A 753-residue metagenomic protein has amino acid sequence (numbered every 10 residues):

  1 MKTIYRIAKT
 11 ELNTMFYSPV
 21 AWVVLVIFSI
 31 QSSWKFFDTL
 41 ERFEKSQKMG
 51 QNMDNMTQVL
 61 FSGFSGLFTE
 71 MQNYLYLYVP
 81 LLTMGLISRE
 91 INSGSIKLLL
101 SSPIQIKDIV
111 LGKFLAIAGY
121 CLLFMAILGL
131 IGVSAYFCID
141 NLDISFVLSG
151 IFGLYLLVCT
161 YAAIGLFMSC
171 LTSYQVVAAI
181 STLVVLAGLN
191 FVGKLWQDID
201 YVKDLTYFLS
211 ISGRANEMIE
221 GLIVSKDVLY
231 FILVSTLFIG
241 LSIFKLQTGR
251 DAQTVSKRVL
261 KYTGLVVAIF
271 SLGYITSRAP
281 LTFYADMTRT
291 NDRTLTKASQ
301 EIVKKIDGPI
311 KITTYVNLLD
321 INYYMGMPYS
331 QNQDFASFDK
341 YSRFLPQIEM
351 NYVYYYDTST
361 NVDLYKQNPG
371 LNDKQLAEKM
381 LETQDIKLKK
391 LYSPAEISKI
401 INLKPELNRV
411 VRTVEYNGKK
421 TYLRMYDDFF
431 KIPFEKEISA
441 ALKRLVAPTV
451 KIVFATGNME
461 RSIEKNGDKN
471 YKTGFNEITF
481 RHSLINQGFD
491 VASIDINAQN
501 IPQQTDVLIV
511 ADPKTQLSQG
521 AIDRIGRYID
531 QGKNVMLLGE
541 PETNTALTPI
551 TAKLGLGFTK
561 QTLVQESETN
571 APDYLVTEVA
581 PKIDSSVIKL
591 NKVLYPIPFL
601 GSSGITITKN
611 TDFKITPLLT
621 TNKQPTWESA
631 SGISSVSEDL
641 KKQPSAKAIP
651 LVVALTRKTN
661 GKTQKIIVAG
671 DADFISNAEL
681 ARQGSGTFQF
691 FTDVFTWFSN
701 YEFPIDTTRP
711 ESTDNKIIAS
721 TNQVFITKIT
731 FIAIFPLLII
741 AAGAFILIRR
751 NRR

Functional and structural regions predicted by a protein language model:
M1-Y78, L82, Q247, D251: Hydrophobic alpha-helical transmembrane segments
V20-I30, Q175-N190: Pore- or pathway-lining transmembrane helices of multi-pass membrane proteins that form conduits for solutes/ions
W34-F37, N55-Q72, L111-T172: Secretory targeting signals
T39-S62, A178-A252, L618, I633: Terminal transmembrane helical anchor/hairpin motif
P80-L100, F114: Transmembrane helix boundary and interhelical loop/hinge segments in multi-pass membrane proteins
A252-P280, D286-K311, E435-K451, M459 (+1 more regions): Extracellular ligand-binding/catalytic regions of CAZymes and related secreted enzymes and adhesion modules
R278-Y416, Y422-K431, E435-A441, T449-N500 (+2 more regions): Juxtamembrane extramembrane loops of integral membrane proteins
K472-F703: Acidic, S/T/G-rich, low-cysteine, solvent-exposed domains in lumenal/extracellular/periplasmic regions of secretory
